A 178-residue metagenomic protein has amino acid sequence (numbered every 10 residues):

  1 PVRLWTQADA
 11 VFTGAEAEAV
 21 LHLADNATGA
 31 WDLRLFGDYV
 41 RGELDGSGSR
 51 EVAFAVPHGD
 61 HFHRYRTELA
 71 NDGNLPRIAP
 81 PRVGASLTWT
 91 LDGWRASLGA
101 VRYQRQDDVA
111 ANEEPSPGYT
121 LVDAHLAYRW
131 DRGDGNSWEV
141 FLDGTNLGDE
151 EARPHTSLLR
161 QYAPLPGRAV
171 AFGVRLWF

Functional and structural regions predicted by a protein language model:
P1-Q106: Gram-negative outer-membrane beta-barrel transporters
D9-A15, A79-V83, G118-V122, N136 (+1 more regions): Residues that define the transmembrane beta-barrel architecture of outer-membrane proteins
A10, G73-P76, P117-Y119, T145 (+2 more regions): Flexible, active-site-adjacent loop/turn segments at secondary-structure boundaries
A17-L21, A85-W89, A124-Y128, L142 (+1 more regions): Residues on the lipid-exposed face of transmembrane beta-strands in outer-membrane beta-barrel proteins
G29-W31, S116-P117, N136-S137: Short glycine/proline-enriched turns and hinge-like loops at secondary-structure junctions
D38, G93-S97, S116-T120, A127 (+2 more regions): A general secondary-structure boundary signal
R102-D107, Y128-F178: C-terminal beta-signal and adjacent terminal beta-strands/loops of Gram-negative outer-membrane beta-barrel proteins
A110-P115: Short, surface-exposed loop/helix-turn segments at secondary-structure junctions that function as lids/hinges flanking
